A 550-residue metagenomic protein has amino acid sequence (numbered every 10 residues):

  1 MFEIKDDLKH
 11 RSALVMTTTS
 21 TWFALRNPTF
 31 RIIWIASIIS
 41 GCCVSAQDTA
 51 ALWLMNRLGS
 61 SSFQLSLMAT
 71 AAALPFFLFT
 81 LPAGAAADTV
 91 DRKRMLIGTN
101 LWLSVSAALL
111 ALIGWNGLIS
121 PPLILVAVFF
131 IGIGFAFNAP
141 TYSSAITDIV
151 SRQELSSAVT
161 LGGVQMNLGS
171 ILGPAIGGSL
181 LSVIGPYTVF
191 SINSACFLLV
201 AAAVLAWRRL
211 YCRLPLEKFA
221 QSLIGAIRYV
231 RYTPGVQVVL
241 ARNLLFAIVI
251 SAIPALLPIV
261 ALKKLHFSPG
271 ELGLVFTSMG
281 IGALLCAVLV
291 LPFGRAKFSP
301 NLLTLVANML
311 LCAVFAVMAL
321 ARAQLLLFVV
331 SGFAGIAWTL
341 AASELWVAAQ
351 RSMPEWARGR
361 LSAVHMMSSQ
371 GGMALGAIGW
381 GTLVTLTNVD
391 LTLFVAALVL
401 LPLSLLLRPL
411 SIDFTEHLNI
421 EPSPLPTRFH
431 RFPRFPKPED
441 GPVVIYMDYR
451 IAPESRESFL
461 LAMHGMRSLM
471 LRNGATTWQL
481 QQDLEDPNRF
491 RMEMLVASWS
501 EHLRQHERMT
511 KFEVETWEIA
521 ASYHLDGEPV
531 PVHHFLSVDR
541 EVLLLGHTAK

Functional and structural regions predicted by a protein language model:
T17-L74, Y232-M279: Helix-loop boundary and gating motifs at the non-cytosolic
I33, I119-A127, V238-V239, L325-S331: Short hydrophobic/alpha-helical segments at membrane-entry points of transmembrane helices in Major Facilitator
W53-L58, L110-N116, L172-I192, I259 (+2 more regions): Transmembrane alpha-helix termini and helix-breaking/packing motifs in multi-pass membrane transporters
M68, F77-P82, T89, K93-M95 (+9 more regions): C-terminal transmembrane bundle of multi-pass solute transporters/carriers
A127-L168: Cytoplasmic helix-loop-helix junction between adjacent transmembrane helices in 12-TM secondary transporters
S144, D148, F190-F219, R408-E421: Helix-loop junctions on the cytosolic side of multi-pass membrane transporters, especially the intracellular loop
L406-E439, Q481-R489, T516-K550: Glycine-rich beta-strand-turn "strand-cap" elements at beta-sheet edges
D413-T415, L471-T477, L495-V532: An amphipathic, aromatic/His-enriched active-site/gating alpha helix that lines ligand/cofactor pockets
